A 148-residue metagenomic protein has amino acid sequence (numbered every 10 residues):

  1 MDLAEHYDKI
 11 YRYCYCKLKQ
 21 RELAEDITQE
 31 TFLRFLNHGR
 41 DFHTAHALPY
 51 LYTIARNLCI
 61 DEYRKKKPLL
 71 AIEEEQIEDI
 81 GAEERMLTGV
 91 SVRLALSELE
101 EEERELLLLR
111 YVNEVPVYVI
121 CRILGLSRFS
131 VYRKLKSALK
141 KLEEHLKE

Functional and structural regions predicted by a protein language model:
M1-R12, C16, E25, L36 (+1 more regions): A short, charge-rich alpha-helical start-of-domain segment used by transcription regulators
H6, K134-S137: Residues within the DNA-recognition helix of helix-turn-helix
R12, D26-L33, N37, A45-N57: Structural recognition of an alpha-helix C-terminal capping motif at a helix-to-coil junction
T28, Y63, L135, L142 (+1 more regions): DNA major-groove recognition helix of helix-turn-helix
T53-I72: Arg/Lys-rich amphipathic alpha helix in sigma70-family domain 2
E74-S97: Acidic, proline/glycine-rich intrinsically disordered inter-domain spacer in sigma factors
S97, E101, N113-R133, K140-H145: Helix-turn-helix DNA-binding module
L106-R110: A short pre-motif secondary-structure segment
